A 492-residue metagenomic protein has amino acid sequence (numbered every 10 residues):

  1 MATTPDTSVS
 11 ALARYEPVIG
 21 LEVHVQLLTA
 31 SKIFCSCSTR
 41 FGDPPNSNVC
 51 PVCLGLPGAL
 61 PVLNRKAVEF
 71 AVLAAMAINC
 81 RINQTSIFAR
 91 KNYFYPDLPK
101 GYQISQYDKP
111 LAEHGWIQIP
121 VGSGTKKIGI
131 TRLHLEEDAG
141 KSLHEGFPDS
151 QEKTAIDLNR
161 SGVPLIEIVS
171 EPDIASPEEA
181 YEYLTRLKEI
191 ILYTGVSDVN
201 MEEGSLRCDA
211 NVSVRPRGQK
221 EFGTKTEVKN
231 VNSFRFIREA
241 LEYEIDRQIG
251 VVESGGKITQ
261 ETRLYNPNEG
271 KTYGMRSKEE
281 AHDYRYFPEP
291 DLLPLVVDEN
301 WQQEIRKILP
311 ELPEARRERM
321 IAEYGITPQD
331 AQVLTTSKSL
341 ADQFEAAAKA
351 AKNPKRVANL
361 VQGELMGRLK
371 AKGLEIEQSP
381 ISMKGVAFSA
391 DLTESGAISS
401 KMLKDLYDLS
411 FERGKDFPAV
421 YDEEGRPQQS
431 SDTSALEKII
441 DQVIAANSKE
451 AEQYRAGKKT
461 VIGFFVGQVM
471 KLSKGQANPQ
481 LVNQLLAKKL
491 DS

Functional and structural regions predicted by a protein language model:
A2-E311, A322, P328, K349-N353 (+1 more regions): Basic, nucleic-acid-interacting segments
A13, G325, A348-V357, A397-I398 (+1 more regions): Structural motif
L28, D246, A341, Q362-K370 (+6 more regions): Amphipathic alpha-helical core segments of compact helical bundles
E203-P216, I321-F344, P354-K372, A390 (+2 more regions): Core structural elements
W301-I308, A315, E345-A350, V386-I398: Extended, non-catalytic structural segments that build the interaction scaffolds of large macromolecular assemblies
D330, Q343, N353-V361, G385 (+5 more regions): Residue-level detector of well-ordered alpha-helical segments, enriched for hydrophobic/aromatic packing positions
E377-A387, A397-K471: Strongly charged, low-complexity linkers/loops
S473-P479: Short, basic interhelical loop/turn and adjoining N-cap of the next helix at nucleic-acid- or acidic-partner-contacting
